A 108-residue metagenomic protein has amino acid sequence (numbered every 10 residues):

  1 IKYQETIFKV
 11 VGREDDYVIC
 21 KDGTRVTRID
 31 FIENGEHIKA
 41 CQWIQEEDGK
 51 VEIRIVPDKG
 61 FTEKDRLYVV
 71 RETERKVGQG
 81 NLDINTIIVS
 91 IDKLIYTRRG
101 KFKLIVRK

Functional and structural regions predicted by a protein language model:
I1-K108: Active-site glycine/GP-rich loop and adjacent strand/helix microenvironment that borders small-molecule binding pockets
